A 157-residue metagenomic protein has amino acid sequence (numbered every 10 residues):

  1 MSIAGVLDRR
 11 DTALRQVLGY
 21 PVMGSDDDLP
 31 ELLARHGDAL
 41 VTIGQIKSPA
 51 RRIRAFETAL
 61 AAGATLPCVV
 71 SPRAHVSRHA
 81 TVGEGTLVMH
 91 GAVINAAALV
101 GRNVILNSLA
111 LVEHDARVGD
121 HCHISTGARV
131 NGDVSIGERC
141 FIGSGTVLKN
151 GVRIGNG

Functional and structural regions predicted by a protein language model:
M1: Glycine-rich adenosine-cofactor-binding loop
A4-D8: Short internal beta-strands
D11-H75: Phosphate-bearing ligand-interacting subdomains that bind or position ATP/ADP/UDP/GDP/NAD(P) or nucleotide-linked
V69-N156: Structural signal for interior beta-strand "rungs" in well-ordered beta-sheet cores of soluble enzyme domains
